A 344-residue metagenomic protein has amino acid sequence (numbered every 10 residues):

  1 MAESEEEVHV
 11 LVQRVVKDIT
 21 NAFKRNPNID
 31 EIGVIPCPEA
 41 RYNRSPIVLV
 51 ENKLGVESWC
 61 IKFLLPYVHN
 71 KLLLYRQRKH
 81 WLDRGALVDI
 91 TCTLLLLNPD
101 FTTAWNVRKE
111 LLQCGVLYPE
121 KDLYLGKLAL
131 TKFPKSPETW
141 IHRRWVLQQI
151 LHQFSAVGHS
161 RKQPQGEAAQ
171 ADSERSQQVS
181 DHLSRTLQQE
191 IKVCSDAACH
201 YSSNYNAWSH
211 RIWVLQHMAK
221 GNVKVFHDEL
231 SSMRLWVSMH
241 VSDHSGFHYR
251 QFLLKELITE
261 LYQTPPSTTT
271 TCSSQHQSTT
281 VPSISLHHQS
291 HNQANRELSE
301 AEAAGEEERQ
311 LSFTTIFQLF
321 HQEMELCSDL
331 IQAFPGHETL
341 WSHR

Functional and structural regions predicted by a protein language model:
M1-V88, C92-D100, P119: Extreme N-terminal leader/anchor segments
D18, K24, L95-L96, Q113 (+4 more regions): Conserved structural position within tetratricopeptide repeats
L73, A86-C114, Y124-L128, E138-V146: Non-membrane alpha-helical segments in proteins
D83, Q113-E120, K224-V225: Generic structural signal for short, solvent-exposed loop/turn connectors between secondary structure elements
L123-F334: Eukaryote-skewed repeat-based solenoidal scaffolds used as protein-protein interaction platforms, primarily
P335-L340: Loop/turn-rich, solvent-exposed surfaces of beta-rich toroidal or solenoidal domains
H343: Acidic/histidine-rich, metal-coordinating catalytic segments
